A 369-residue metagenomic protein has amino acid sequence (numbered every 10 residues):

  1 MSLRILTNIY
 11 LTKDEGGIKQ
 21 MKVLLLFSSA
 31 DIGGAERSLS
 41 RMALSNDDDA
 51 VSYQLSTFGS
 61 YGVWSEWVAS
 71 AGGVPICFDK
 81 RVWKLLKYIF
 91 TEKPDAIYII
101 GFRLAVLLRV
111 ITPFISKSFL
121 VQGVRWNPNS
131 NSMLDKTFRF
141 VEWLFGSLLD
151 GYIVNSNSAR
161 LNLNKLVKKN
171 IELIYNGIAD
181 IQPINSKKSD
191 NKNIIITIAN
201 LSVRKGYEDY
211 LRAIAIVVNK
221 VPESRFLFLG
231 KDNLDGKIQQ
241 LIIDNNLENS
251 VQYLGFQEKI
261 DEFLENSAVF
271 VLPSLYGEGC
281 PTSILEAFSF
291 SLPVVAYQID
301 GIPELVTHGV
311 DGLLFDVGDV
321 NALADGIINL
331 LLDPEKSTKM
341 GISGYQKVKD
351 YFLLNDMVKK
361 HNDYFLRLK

Functional and structural regions predicted by a protein language model:
L25-W83, N162-N164, L173, D232-D235: N-terminal strand-loop element at the rim of the active site of nucleotide-sugar-dependent glycosyltransferases
G33-L44, N193, N200-I216, N233-Q239 (+3 more regions): A conserved mid-protein helix/loop that constitutes part of the nucleotide-sugar donor-binding site
I99-L107, V124: Short His-centered aromatic/hydrophobic patch
S158, G177: Carbohydrate-associated surface elements
L234-K237, E248-Q257, F263, L313-L314: Active-site donor-binding acidic/aromatic loop of nucleotide-activated sugar and phosphosugar transferases involved
E265-G279, L292: Acidic donor-binding loop of glycosyltransferase active sites
P293-A296, V306: Short hydrophobic beta-strand element within catalytic cores of glycosyltransferases and related nucleotide-activated
H308-G309, L313-V320, N329-P334: Conserved acidic donor-binding segment of nucleotide-sugar-dependent glycosyltransferases
